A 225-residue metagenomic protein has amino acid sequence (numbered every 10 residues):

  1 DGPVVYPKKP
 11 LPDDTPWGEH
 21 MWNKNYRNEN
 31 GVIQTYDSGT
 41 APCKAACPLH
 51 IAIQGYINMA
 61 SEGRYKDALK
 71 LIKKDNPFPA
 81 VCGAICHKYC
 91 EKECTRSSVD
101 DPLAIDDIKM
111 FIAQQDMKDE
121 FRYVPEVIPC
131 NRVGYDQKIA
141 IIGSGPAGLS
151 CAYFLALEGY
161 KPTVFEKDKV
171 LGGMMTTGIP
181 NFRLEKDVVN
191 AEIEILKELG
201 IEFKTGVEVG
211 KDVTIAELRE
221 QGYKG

Functional and structural regions predicted by a protein language model:
D1-V133, K186, Y223: Ferredoxin-type iron-sulfur electron-transfer modules and their immediate structural context
P16-H20, H50-S61, L69-K70, D75 (+4 more regions): Beta1-alpha1 glycine-rich phosphate/pyrophosphate-binding loop at the start of Rossmann-like nucleotide-binding domains
D116-E158: Extended interfacial segments that mediate partner engagement and assembly in macromolecular machines
R219-G225: Core beta-strand elements of the Rossmann-like FAD/NAD(P) dinucleotide-binding domain in flavoenzyme oxidoreductases
